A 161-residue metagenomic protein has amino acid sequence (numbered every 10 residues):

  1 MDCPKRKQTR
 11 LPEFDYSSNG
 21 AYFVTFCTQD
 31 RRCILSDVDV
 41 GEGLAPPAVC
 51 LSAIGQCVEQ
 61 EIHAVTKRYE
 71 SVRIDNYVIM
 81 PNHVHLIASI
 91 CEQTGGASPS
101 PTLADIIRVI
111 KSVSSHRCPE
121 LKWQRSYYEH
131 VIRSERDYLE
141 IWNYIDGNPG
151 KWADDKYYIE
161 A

Functional and structural regions predicted by a protein language model:
M1-A161: Short catalytic/metal-binding and nucleic-acid-binding patches
